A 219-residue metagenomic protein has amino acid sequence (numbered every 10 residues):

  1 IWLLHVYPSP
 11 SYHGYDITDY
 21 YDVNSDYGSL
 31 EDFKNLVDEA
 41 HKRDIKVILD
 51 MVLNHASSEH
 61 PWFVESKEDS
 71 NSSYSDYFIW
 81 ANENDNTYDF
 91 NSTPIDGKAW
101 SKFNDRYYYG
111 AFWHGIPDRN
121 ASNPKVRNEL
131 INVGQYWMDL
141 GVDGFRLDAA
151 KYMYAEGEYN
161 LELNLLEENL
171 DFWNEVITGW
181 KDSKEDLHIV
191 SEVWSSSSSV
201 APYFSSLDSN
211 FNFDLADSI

Functional and structural regions predicted by a protein language model:
I1-I219: Active-site and adjacent substrate-binding regions of carbohydrate-active enzymes
